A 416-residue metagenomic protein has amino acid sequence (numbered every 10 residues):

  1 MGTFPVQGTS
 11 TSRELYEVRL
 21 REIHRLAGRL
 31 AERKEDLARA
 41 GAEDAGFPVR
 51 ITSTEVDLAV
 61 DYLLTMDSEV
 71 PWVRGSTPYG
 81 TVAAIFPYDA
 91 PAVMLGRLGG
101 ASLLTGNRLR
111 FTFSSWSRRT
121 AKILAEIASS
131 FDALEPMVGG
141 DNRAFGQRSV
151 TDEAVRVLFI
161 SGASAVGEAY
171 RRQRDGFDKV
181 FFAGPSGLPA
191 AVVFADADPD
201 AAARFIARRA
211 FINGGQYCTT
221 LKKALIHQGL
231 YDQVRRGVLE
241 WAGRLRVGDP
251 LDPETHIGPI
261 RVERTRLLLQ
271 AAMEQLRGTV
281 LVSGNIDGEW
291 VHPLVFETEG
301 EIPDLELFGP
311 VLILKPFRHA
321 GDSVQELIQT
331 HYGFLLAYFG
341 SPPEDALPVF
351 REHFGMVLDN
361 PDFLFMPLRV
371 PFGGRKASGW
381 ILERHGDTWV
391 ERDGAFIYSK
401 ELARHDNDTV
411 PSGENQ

Functional and structural regions predicted by a protein language model:
M1-Y79, A101: N-terminal Rossmann-like NAD(P)+-binding subdomain of aldehyde/semialdehyde dehydrogenases
G2-I23, T112-F113, D287-Q416: Conserved C-terminal structural/oligomerization subdomain of aldehyde/semialdehyde dehydrogenase
S10, S129-S130, V166-T298, D359 (+1 more regions): ALDH superfamily catalytic-core signature
R19, G41, G106, L158 (+5 more regions): Residue-level signal for inorganic ion chemistry
A27-K34, A38, A45, V60-P71 (+9 more regions): Structural signal for hydrophobic packing residues in well-ordered secondary-structure cores of soluble enzyme domains
S68-A201: Rossmann-like NAD(P) dinucleotide-binding subdomain of oxidoreductase/dehydrogenase enzymes
D152, G184-G187, Y217-T219, P253 (+2 more regions): Short glycine-enriched loop/turn motifs at secondary-structure junctions
S164, G229, S341-E344: Alpha-helix/helix-capping structural signal
